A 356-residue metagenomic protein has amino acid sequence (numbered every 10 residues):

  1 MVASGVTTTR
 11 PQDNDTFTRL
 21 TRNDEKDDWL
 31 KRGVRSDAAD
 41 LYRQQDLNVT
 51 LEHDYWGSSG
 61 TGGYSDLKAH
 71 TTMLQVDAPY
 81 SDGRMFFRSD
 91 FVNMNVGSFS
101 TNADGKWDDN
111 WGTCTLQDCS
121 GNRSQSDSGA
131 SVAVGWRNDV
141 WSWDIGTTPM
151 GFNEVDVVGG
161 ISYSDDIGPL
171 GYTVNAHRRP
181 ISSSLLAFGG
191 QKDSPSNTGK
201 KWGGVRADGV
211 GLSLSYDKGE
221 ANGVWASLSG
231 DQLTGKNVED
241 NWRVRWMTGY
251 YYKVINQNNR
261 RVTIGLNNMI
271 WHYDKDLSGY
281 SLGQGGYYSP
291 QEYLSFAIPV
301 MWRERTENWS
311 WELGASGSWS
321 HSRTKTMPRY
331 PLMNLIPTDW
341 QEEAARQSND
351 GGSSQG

Functional and structural regions predicted by a protein language model:
M1-G356: Gram-negative and organellar
